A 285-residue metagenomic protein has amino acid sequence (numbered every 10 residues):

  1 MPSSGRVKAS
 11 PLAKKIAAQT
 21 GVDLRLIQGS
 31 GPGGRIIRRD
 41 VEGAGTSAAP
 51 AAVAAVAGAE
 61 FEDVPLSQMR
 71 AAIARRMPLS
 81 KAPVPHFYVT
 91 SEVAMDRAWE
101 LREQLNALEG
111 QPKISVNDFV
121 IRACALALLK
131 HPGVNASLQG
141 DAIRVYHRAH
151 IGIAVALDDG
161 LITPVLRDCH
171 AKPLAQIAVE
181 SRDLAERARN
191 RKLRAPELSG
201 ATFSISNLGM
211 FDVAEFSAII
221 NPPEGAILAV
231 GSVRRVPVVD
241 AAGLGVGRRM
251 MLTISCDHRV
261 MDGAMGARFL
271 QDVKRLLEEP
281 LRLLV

Functional and structural regions predicted by a protein language model:
P2-K8: Acidic, low-complexity mobile loops and tails
L12, I16-L26, P32-R35, D40 (+1 more regions): C-terminal catalytic/motor cores of large multi-domain enzyme assemblies
G43: Active-site micro-motifs of SAM-dependent methyltransferase domains
T46-A48: Intrinsically disordered, low-complexity regulatory segments enriched in Ser/Pro/Gln/Gly
